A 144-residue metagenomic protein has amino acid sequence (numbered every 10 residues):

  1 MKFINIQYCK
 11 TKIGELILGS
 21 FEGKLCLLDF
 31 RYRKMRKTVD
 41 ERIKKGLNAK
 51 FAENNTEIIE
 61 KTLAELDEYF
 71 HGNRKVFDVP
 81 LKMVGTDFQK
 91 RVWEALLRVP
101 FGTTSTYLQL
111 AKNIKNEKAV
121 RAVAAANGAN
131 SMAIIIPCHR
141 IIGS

Functional and structural regions predicted by a protein language model:
M1-K118: Basic nucleic-acid-binding alpha-helical/helix-turn surface characteristic of O6-alkylguanine DNA
K118-S144: Short glycine/serine-rich loop segments
